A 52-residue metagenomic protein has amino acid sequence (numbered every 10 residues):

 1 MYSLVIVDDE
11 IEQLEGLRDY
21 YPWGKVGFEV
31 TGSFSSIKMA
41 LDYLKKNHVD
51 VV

Functional and structural regions predicted by a protein language model:
M1-S3: Non-catalytic signal-transmission and effector/linker regions of two-component phosphorelay proteins
D8: Conserved acidic carboxylate
I11-G32: Two-component/phosphorelay signaling modules centered on CheY-like receiver
R18, S33-V51: Acidic, metal-coordinating helix/loop segments flanking the phosphotransfer/catalytic sites of two-component signaling
